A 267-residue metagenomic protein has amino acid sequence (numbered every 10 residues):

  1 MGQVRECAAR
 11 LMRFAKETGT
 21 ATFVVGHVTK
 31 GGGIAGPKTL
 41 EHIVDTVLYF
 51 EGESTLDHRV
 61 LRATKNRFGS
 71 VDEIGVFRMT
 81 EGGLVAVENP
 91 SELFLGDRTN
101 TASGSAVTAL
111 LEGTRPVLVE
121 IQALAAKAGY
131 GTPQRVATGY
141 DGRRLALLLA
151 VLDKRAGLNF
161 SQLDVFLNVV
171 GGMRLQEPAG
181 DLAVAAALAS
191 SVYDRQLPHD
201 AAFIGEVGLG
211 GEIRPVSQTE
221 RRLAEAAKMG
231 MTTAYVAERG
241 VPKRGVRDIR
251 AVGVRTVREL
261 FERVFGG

Functional and structural regions predicted by a protein language model:
M1-G267: Peripheral, non-AAA+ core regions of ATP-driven protein-machinery
